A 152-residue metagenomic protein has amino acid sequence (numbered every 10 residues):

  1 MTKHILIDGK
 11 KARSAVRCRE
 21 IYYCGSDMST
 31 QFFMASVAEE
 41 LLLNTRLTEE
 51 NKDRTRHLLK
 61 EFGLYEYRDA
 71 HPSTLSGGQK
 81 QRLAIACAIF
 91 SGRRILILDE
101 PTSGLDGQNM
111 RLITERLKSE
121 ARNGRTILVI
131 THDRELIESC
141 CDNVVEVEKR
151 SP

Functional and structural regions predicted by a protein language model:
G9-Y22: ABC ATPase NBD coupling module
E50-Y67: Conserved ABC ATPase "signature" region
H71-L75, Q79: Conserved ABC ATPase signature
I85-A86: Hydrophobic anchor residue at the start of the ABC signature
L96-D99: Catalytic Walker B motif of ABC-type/P-loop ATPase nucleotide-binding domains
D106: ABC-family nucleotide-binding domains
T131-H132: H-loop/switch region of ABC-family ATPase nucleotide-binding domains
